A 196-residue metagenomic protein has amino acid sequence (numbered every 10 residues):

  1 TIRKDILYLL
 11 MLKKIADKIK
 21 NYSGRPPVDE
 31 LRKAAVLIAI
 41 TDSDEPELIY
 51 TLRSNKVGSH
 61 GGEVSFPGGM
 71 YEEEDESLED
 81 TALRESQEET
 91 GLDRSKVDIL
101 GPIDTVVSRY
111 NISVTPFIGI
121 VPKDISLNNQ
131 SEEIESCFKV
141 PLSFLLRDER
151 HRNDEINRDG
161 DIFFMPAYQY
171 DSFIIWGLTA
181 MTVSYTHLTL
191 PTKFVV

Functional and structural regions predicted by a protein language model:
T1-L10: Short, Lys/Arg-enriched N-terminal segments with co-localized hydrophobic residues within the first ~10-30 amino acids
L10-V28: Entry/capping segment at the start of metal-dependent catalytic domains with acidic active-site entry clusters
P26-F66: N-terminal strand-loop-strand
K56, M70-D171, I175: Unchanged
T186-T192: Conserved small/polar residues in nucleotide/adenosyl-binding loops
